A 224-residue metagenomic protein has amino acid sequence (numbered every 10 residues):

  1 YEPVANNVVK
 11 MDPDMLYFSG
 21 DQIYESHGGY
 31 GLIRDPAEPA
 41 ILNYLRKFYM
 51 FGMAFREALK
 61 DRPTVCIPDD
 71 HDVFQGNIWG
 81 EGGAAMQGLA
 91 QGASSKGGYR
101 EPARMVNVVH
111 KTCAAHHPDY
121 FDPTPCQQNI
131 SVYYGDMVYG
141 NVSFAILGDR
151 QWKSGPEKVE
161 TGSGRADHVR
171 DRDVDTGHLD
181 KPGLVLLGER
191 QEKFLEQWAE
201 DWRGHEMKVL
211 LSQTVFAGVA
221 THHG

Functional and structural regions predicted by a protein language model:
Y1-G224: Metal-dependent phosphoester/phosphodiester hydrolase catalytic core
